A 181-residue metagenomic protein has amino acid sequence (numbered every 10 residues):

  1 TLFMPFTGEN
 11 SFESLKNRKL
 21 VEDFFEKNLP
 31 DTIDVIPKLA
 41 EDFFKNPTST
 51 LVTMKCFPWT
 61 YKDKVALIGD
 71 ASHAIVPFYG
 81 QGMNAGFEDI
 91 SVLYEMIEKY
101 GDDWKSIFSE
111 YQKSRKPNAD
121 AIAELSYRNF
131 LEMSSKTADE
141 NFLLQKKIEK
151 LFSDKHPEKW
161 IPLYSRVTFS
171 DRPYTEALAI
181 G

Functional and structural regions predicted by a protein language model:
T1-T53, Y100-G101: Conserved FAD/dinucleotide-binding core of flavoprotein oxidoreductases
F6-N10, H73-A74, N129: A short, flexible beta-alpha/helix-coil linker loop
V21, F25, D89, R115-N118: Hydrophobic/aromatic residues within well-ordered alpha-helical segments
S49-L67, D120, F142: FAD-binding beta-loop-beta segment adjacent to the flavin cofactor pocket
T50-C56, S72-N84, P117: Glycine-rich phosphate/pyrophosphate-binding beta-alpha loops
I68-D70, E88: Active-site flanking residues adjacent to catalytic metal/cofactor-binding acidic residues
Y79-M96: A short alpha/beta connector and helix-capping loop motif
E95-G181: C-terminal helical "tail/cap" subdomain of flavin- and related membrane-associated enzymes
